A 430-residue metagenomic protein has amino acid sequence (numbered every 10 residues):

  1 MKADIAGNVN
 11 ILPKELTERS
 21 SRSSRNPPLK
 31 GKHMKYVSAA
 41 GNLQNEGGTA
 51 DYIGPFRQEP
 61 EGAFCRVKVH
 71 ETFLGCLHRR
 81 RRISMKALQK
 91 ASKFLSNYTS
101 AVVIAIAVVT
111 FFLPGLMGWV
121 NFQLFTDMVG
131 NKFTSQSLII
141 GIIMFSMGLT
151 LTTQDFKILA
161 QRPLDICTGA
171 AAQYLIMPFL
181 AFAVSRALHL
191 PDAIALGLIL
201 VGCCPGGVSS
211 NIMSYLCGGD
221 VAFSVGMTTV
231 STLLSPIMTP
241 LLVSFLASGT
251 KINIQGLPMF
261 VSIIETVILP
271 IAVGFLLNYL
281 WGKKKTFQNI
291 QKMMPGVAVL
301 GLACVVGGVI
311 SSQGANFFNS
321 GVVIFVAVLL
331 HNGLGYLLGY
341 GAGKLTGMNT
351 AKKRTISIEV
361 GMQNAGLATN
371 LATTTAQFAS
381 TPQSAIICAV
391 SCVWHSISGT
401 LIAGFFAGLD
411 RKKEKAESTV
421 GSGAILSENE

Functional and structural regions predicted by a protein language model:
M1, Y36-S38, C76: N-terminal mitochondrial targeting presequence
A3, E15-R25, K35, N42 (+2 more regions): Intrinsic disorder/low-complexity segments enriched in small, polar and charged residues
A3-A6, N10-L16, S24, I53-G62: N-terminal amphipathic/hydrophobic targeting modules at extreme N-termini, encompassing cleavable Sec/SRP-type signal
A3-A6, T17, A39-A40, T49-A50 (+4 more regions): Ala/Thr-enriched low-complexity intrinsically disordered regions
V9, M34-V37, E46, I53 (+1 more regions): Short hydrophobic alpha-helical segments enriched in small aliphatic residues
L12, M34, Q44-N45, Q58 (+1 more regions): Short linear segments in intrinsically disordered or otherwise low-structure-confidence regions
L12, P27, L43, Y52 (+2 more regions): Short hydrophobic targeting helices and cationic amphipathic motifs that mediate membrane/organellar targeting
C76, R80-R82, K86-E430: Alpha-helical transmembrane segments of multi-pass small-molecule/ion transporters
